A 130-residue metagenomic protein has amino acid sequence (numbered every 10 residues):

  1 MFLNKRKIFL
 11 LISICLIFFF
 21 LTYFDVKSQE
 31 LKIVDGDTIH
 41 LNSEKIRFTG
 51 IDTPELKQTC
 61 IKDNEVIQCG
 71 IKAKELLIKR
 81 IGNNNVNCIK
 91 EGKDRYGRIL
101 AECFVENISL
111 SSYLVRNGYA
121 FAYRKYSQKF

Functional and structural regions predicted by a protein language model:
M1-F130: Small beta-barrel nucleic-acid-binding modules, primarily SNase/OB-fold domains and secondarily Tudor-like barrels
